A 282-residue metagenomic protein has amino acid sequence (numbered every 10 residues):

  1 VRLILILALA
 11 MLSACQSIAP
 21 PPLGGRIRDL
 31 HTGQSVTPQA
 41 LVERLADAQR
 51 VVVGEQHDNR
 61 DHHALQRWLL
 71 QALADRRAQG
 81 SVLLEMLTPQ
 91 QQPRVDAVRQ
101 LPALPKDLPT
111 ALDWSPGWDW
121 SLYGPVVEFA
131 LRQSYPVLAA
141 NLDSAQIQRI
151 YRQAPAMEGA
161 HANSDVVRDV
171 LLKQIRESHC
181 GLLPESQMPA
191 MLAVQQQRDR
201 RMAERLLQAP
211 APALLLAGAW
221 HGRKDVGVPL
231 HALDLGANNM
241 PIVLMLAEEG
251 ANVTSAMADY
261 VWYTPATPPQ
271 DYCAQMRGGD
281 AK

Functional and structural regions predicted by a protein language model:
I4-A14: Bacterial N-terminal signal peptides
C15-K282: Compositional signal for N-terminal targeting/processing segments
